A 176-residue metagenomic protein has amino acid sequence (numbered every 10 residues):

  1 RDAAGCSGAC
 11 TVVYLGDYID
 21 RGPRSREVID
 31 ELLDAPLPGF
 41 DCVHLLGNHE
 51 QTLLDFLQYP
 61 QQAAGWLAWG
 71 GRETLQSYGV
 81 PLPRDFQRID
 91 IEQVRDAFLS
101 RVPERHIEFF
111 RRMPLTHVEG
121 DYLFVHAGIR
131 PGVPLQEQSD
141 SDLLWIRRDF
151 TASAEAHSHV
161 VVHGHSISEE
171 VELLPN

Functional and structural regions predicted by a protein language model:
R1-A68: Core catalytic region of metal-dependent phosphoesterases/phosphodiesterases, especially metallo-beta-lactamase-like
E73-Q76, V80, R84-N176: Acidic, His/Gly-enriched loop-helix segments that form or flank divalent-metal centers in metallo-dependent hydrolases
